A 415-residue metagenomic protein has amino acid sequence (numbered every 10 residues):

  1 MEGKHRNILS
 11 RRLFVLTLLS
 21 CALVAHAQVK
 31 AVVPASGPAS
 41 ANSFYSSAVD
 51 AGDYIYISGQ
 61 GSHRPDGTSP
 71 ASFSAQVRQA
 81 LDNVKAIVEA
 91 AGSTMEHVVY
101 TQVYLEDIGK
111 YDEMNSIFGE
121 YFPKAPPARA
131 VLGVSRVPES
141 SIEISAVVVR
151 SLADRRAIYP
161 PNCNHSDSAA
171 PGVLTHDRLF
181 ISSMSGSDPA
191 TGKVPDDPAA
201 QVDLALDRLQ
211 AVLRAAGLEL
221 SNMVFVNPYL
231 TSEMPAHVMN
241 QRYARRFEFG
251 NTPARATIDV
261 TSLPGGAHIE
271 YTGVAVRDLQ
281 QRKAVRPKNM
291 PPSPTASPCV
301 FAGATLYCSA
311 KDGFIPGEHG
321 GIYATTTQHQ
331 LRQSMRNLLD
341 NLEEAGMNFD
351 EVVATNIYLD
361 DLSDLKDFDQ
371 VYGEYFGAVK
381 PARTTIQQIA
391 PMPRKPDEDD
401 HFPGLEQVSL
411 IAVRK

Functional and structural regions predicted by a protein language model:
M1, A22-V24: A composition/secondary-structure signal for short, hydrophobic, low-basic-content segments with alpha-helix propensity
E2-V15: Bacterial N-terminal signal peptides that target proteins for export
F14-A22: Bacterial N-terminal signal peptides
H26-D82, A86-Y100, L105-D207, A211-F225 (+2 more regions): N-terminal presequence-like segments and the immediate start of the first folded domain
